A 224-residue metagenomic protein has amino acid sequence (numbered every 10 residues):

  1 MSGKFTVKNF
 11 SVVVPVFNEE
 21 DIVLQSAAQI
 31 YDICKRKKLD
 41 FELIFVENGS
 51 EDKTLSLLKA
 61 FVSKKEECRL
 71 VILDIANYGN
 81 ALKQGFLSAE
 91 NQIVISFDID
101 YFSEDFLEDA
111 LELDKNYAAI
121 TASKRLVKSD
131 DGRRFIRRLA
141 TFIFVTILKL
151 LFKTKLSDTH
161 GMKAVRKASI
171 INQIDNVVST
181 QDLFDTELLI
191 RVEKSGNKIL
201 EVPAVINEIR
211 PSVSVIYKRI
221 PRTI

Functional and structural regions predicted by a protein language model:
N9-S11, E42, E187: Cell-envelope/extracellular polymer assembly enzymes that use nucleotide-activated donors
E19-C34: Short, well-formed alpha-helical segments that are part of the catalytic scaffolds of diverse glycosyltransferases
E19-I22, S50, Y78: Donor nucleotide-sugar binding loop of glycosyltransferases
F41-I44, L55-S88: Conserved donor nucleotide-binding strand/loop of the catalytic core
E47-S56, Y101: A conserved acidic beta->alpha catalytic loop
L73-S88, I93, E104-D182, E208-I224: Acceptor/aglycone-binding surface of glycosyltransferases and processive sugar-polymer synthases
T154, V177-T180, L189-N207: Catalytic donor-sugar/metal-binding loop of nucleotide-sugar-dependent glycosyltransferases
